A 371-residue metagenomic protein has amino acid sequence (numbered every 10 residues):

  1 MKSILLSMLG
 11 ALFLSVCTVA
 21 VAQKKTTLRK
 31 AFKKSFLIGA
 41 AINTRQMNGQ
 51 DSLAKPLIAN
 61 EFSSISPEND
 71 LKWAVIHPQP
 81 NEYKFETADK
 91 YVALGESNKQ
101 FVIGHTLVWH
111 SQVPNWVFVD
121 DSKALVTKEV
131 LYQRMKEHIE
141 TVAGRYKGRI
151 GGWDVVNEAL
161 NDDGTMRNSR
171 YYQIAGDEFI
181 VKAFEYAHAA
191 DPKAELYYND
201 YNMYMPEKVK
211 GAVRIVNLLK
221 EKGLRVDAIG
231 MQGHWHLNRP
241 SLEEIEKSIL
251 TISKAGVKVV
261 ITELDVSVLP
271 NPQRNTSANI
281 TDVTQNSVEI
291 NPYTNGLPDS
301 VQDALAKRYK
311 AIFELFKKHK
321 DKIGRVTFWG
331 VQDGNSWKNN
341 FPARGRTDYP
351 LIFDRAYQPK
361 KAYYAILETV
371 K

Functional and structural regions predicted by a protein language model:
M1-T26: Bacterial Sec-dependent N-terminal signal peptides
Q23-P80, F85-D89, G104: N-terminal pre-domain/capping segments
K24-K25, R29-S35, N43-D51, R170-V288: Noncatalytic carbohydrate-binding groove/subsite architecture in carbohydrate-active enzymes
K25-T26, S64-P78, T87-M203, P270-N271: Substrate-binding cleft and catalytic face of glycoside hydrolase catalytic domains, especially the flexible beta-alpha
I38-I42, S63-P67, V102-T106, G151 (+5 more regions): Hydrophobic faces of well-ordered beta-strands that scaffold small-molecule active sites in alpha/beta enzyme cores
R45-E61, Y132-V142, K208-L219, Y309-L315: Short, acidic/polar
R145, D154-I174, Y186, A190 (+5 more regions): Aromatic-rich peripheral "rim/lid" segments of glycoside hydrolase catalytic domains that contact and position glycan
